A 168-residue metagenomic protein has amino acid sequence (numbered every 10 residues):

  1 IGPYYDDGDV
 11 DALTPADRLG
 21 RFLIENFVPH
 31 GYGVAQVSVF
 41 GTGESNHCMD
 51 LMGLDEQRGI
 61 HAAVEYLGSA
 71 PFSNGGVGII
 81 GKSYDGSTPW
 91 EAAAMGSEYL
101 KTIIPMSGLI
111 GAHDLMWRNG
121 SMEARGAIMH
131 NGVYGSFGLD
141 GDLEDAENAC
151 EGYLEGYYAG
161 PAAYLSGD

Functional and structural regions predicted by a protein language model:
I1-G68: Cap/lid segment of the alpha/beta-hydrolase catalytic domain
V10, N46, P89, D114-L115: Short glycine-/acidic-enriched loop or helix-start segments at secondary-structure transitions that form or flank
D17-L23, P29, E91-D168: Accessory cap/linker subdomain of secreted extracellular hydrolases
G33-V34, G75-G78, Y99-I103: Beta-sheet entry/capping signal
S38-G43, G53, G81-G86, S107-L109: Short, solvent-exposed turn/loop segments enriched in Gly/Ser/Thr/Pro and often Arg
G59-G68, G75, G108, M129-S136: Short, basic, helix/turn surface patches
P71-Y84: Alpha/beta-hydrolase fold nucleophile elbow
